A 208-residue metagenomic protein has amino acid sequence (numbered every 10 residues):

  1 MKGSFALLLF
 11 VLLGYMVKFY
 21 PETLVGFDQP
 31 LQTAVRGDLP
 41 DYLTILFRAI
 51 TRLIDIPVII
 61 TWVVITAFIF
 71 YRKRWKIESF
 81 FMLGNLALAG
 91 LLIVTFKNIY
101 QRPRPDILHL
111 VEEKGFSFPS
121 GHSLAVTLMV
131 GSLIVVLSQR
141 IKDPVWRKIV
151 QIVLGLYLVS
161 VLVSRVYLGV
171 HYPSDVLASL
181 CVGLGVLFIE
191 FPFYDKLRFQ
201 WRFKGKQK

Functional and structural regions predicted by a protein language model:
M1-V58, I99-Y100, R104-L110: N-terminal transmembrane-helix/juxtamembrane module of multi-pass inner/ER membrane proteins
K2-A6, I77-N85, W146-V153, A178: Alpha-helical transmembrane segments of integral membrane proteins
L8, L12, L83-T95, C181 (+1 more regions): Hydrophobic, lipid-facing residues on alpha-helical transmembrane segments of integral membrane proteins
V11-M16, L88-V94, L156-R165: Aromatic-anchored segments of alpha-helical transmembrane domains
K18-E22, K73, Y100-Q101, K142 (+1 more regions): Short helix-capping/hinge motifs at transmembrane helix termini and TM-loop junctions
V25-G26, V63, W75-D143: Membrane-interface loops
L39-I45, L91-R102, V161-V166, I189-D195: Juxtamembrane membrane-interface segments at transmembrane alpha-helix termini
H109-K208: Membrane-embedded catalytic cores of phosphoryl/pyrophosphoryl-handling enzymes
